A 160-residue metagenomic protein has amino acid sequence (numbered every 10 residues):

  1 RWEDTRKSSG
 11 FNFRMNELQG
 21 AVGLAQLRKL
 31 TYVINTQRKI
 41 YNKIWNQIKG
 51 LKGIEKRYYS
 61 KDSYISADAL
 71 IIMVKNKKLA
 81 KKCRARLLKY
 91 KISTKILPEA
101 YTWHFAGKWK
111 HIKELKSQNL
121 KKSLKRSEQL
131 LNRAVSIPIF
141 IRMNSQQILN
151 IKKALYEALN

Functional and structural regions predicted by a protein language model:
R1, K43, Q47, C83-L124 (+1 more regions): Conserved PLP cofactor-binding pocket of PLP-dependent enzymes
R1-D68, Y101-H104: Active-site region of PLP-dependent enzymes
L27-R28, V74-K78: Short loop segments at secondary-structure junctions
T36, K43, A69, K82 (+1 more regions): Alpha-helical elements of Rossmann-like donor-binding domains used by nucleotide-donor carbohydrate transfer enzymes
A67-N76, F105-K113, N132-N144: Conserved PLP-binding active-site segment of the aspartate aminotransferase-like
K77-R84, M143-L149: Short, conserved charged micro-motifs
S145-N160: A short beta-strand-loop micro-motif that forms or neighbors metal/cofactor- and ligand-binding patches at active-site
